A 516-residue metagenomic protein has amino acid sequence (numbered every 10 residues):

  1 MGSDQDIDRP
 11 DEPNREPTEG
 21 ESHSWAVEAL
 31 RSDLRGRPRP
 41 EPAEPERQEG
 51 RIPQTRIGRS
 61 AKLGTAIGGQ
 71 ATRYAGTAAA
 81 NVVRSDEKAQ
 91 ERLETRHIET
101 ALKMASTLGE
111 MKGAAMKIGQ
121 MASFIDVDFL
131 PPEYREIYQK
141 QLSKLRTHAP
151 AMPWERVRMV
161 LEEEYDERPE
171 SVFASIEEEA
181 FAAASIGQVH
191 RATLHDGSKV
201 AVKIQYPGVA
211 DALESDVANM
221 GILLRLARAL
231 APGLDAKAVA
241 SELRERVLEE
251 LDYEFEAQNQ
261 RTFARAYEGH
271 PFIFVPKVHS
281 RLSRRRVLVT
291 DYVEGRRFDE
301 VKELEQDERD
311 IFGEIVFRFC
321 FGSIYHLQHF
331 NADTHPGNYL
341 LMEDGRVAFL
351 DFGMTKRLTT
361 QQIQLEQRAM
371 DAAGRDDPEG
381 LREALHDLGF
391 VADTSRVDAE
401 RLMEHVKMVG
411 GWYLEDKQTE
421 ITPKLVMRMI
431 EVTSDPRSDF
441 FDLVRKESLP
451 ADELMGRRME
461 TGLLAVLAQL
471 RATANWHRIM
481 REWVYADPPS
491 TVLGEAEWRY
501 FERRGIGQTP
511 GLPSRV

Functional and structural regions predicted by a protein language model:
M1-F321, M342-A348, M354-K356, T360 (+2 more regions): Broad phosphate/nucleotide-binding scaffolds in NTP-utilizing and phosphate-metabolizing enzymes
H326-P336: Catalytic-loop of the protein kinase fold
G337-L341: Hydrophobic residue at the +6 position relative to the catalytic HRD Asp in the kinase catalytic loop
I363: Short adenine-binding "F-helix/F-box" segment of the Bergerat
